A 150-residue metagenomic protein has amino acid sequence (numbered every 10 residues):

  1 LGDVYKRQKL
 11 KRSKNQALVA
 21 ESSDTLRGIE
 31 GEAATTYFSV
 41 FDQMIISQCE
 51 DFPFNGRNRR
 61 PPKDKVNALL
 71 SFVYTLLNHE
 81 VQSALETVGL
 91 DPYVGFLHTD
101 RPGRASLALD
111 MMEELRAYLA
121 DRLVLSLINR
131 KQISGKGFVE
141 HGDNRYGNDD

Functional and structural regions predicted by a protein language model:
D3-D150: Active-site helix-to-loop segments that bind/position phosphate- or nucleotide-bearing substrates and donors across
